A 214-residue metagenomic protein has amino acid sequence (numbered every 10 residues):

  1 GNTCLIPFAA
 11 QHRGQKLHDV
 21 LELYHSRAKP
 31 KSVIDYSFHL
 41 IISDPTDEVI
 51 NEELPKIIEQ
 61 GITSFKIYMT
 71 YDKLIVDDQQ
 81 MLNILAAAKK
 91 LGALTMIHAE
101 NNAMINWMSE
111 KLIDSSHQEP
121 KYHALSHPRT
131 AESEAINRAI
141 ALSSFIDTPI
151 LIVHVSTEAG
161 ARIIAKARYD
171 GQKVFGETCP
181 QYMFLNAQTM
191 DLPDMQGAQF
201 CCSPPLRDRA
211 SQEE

Functional and structural regions predicted by a protein language model:
G1-K31, E48: Metal-associated gating/positioning segment near the N- to mid-region
N2-C4, I34, Q60-T63: Short acidic/polar active-site loop segments enriched in Thr and Asp
C4-A9, H39-L40, V153: Active-site neighborhood of phospho(di)ester-bond hydrolases with catalytic His/Asp-centered motifs
P7-A9, V33, H117-K121: Short N-terminal helix-initiation segments at or just after the protein's N-terminus
A9, A28, S32, L40 (+2 more regions): Generic hydrophobic/packing signal
L17-D35, H39, L82-I97: Alpha-helix-loop-beta-strand connector modules within alpha/beta enzyme cores
I42-D47: Active-site beta->alpha loop and helix N-cap motifs at the rims of alpha/beta catalytic domains
E52-E214: Histidine/acidic residue-rich metal-binding segments in metalloenzymes
